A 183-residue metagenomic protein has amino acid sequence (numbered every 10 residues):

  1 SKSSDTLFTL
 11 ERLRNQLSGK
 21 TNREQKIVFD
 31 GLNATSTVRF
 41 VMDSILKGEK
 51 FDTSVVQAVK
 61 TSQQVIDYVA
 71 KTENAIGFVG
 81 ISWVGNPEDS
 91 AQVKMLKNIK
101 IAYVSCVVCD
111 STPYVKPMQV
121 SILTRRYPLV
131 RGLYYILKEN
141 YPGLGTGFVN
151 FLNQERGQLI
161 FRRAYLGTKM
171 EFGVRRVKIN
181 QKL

Functional and structural regions predicted by a protein language model:
S1-L183: Flexible loop/hinge segments at secondary-structure junctions
